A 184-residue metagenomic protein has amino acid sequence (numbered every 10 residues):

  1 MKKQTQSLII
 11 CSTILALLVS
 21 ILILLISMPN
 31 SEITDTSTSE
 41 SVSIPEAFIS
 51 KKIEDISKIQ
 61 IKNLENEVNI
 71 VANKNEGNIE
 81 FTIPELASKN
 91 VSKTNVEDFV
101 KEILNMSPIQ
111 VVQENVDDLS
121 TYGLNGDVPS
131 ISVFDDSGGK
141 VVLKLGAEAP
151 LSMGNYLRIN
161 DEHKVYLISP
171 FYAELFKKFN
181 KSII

Functional and structural regions predicted by a protein language model:
M1-I184: A short-motif feature that recognizes glycine-rich, charge-decorated loops that bind or process nucleotide phosphates
